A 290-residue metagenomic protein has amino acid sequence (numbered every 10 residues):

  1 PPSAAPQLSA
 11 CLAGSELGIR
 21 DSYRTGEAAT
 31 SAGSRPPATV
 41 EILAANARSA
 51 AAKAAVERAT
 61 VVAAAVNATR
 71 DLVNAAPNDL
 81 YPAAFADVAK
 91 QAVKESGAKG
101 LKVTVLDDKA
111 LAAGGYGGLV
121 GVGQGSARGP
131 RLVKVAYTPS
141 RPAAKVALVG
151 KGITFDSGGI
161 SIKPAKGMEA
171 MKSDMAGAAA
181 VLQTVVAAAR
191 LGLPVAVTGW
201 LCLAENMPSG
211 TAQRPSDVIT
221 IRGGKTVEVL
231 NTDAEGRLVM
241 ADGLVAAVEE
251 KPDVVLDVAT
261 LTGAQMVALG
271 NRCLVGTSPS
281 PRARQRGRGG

Functional and structural regions predicted by a protein language model:
P1, A13-E16, R20-T154, R190 (+4 more regions): N-terminal hydrophobic/helix-forming segments and targeting peptides
P2-Q7: Short, exposed "boundary/linker" segments that immediately precede the start of a downstream structural module
A54-A55, G114-G118, G158-K166, P208-R214 (+1 more regions): Short acidic, glycine/serine/threonine-rich loops at helix termini
K109-L111, G152-F155, L201-S209, D233-E235 (+1 more regions): Acidic, glycine-rich active-site loops and adjacent beta-strand->loop/helix elements that engage anionic groups
P142-A179, T220: Active-site metal-coordination/substrate-binding segment of hydrolases, especially metallo-dependent peptidases
I162-E205, G236: Alpha-helical metal-binding/catalytic segments enriched in His/Glu/Asp
G192-D233, V239: Phosphate/pyrophosphate-binding betaalpha-module
T226, L230-N231, R237-S278, R284: Active-site-adjacent substrate-binding region of metalloamidase/peptidase-like peptide-processing proteins
